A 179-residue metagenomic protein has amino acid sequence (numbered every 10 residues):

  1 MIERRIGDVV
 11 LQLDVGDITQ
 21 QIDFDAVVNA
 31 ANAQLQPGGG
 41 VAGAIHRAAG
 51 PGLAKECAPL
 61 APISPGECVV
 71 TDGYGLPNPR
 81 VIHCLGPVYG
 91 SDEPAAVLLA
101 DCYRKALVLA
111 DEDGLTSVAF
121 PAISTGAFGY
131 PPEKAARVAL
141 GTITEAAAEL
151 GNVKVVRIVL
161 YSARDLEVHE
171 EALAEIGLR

Functional and structural regions predicted by a protein language model:
M1-R179: Macrodomain-like recognition of ADP-ribose-binding/processing modules
